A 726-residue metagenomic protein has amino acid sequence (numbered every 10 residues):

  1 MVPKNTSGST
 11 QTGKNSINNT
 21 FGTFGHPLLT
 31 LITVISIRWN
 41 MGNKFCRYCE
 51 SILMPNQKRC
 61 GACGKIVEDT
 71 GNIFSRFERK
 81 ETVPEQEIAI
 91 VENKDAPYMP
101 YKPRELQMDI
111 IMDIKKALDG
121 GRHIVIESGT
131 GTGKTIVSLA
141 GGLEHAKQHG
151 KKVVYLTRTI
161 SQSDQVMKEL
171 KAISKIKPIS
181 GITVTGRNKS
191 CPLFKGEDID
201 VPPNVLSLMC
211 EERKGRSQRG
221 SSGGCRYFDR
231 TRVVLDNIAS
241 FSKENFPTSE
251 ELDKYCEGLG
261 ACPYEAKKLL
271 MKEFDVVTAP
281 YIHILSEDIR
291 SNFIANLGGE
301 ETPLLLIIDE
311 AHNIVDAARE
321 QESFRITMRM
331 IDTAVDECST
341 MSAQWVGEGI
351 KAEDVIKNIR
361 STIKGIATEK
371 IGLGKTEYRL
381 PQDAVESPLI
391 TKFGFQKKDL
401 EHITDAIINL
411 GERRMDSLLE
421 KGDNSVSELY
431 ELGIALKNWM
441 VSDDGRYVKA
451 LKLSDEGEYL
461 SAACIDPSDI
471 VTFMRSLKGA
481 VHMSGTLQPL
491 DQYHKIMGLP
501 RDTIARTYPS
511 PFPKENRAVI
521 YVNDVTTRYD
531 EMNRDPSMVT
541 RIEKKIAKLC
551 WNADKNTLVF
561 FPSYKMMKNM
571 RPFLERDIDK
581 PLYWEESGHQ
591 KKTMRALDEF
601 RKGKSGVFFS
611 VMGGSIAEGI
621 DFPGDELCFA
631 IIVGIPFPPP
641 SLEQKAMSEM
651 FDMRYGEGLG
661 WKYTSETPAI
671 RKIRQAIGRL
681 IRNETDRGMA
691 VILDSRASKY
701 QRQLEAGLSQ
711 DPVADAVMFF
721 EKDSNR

Functional and structural regions predicted by a protein language model:
E81-Y98, K102-E105, K147-V277, L285 (+5 more regions): A substrate-engagement module of RecA-like helicase motors
K115-K116, T135-H149, K168-A172: Walker A/P-loop NTP-binding motif
G120-A140: Walker A/P-loop
S138, S161-D164, K168, E257-H402 (+2 more regions): Signature of the SF2 helicase/ATPase Hel1-core->accessory helical subdomain module
L252-D275, L285-N296, I403-T526, R534 (+2 more regions): A contiguous, basic/glycine-rich beta-loop/short-helix subdomain that forms a polymer-engagement track
N523-S537, S587-R696: Conserved RecA-like P-loop NTPase helicase motor core
T527-P562: Conserved interdomain hinge at the start of the Helicase C-terminal
P562-E586: Conserved helicase motor "Helicase C" RecA-like lobe of SF1/SF2 P-loop NTPases
